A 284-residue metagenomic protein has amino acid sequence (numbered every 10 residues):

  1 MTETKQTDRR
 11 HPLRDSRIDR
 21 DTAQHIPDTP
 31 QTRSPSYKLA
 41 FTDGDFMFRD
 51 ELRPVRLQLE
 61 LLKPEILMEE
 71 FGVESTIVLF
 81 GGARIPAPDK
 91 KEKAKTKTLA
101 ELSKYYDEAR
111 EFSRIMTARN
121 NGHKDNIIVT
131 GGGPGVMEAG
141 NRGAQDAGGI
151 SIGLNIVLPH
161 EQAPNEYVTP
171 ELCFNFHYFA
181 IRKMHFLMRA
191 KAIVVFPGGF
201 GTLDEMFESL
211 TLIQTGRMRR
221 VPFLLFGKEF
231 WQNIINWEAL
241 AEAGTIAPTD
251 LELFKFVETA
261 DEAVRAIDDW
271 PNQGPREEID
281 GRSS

Functional and structural regions predicted by a protein language model:
T4-Q6, R10-R14, I18-A23, D268-S284: C-terminal amphipathic helix plus adjacent low-complexity, charged tail appended to glycosyltransferase catalytic
R10-P27, Q31-L154: Glycine-rich beta-alpha loop segments
E69-G72, N120-H123, Q145, N165-Y167 (+3 more regions): Solvent-exposed alpha-helices and their adjacent loops that cap or buttress functional pockets in soluble metabolic
P86, T202-L203: Short glycine-rich, flexible loops that bind phosphorylated cofactors or substrates
V129-T130, P134-F196, F200-G201, F207: Phosphate/pyrophosphate-binding betaalpha-module
Q145-D146, E208-I213, A239-A243, P271-N272: Short, solvent-exposed amphipathic alpha-helical segments in soluble enzyme and RNA/protein-processing domains
G148-E161, F196, L210-I234, P248-T249: Short, acidic/small-residue loops that bind anionic groups at enzyme active sites
L225-S284: C-terminal functional extensions of proteins
